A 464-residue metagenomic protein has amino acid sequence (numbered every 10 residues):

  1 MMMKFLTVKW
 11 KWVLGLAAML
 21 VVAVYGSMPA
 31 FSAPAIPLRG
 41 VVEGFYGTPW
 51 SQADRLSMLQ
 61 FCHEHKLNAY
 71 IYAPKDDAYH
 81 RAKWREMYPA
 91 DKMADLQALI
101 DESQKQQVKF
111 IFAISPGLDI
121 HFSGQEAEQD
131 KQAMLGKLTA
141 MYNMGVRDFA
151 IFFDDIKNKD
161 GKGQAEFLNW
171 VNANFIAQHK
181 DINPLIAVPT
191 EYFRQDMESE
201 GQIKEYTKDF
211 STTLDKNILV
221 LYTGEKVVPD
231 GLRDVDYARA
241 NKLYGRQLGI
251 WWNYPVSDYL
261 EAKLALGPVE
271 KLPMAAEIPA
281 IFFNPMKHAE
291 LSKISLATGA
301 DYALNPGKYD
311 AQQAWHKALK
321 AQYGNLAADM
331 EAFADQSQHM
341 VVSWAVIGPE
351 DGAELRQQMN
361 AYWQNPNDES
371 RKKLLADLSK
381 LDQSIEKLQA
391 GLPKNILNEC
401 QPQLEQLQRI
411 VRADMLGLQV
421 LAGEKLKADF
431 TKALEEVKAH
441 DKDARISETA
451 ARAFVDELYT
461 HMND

Functional and structural regions predicted by a protein language model:
M1-M2: Short, Lys/Arg-enriched N-terminal segments with co-localized hydrophobic residues within the first ~10-30 amino acids
F5-L14: Bacterial N-terminal signal peptides that target proteins for export
G15-Y25: Bacterial N-terminal signal peptides
G26, A30-S32: Boundary at the C-terminal end of the N-terminal hydrophobic targeting segment
A33-P37: N-terminal amphipathic alpha-helix/helix-capping segment at the start of soluble metabolic enzymes
L38-V220: Aromatic-lined carbohydrate-binding surfaces of glycoside hydrolases
V42-F45, I156-A314: Catalytic-core regions of glycoside hydrolase
K308-D464: C-terminal functional modules
